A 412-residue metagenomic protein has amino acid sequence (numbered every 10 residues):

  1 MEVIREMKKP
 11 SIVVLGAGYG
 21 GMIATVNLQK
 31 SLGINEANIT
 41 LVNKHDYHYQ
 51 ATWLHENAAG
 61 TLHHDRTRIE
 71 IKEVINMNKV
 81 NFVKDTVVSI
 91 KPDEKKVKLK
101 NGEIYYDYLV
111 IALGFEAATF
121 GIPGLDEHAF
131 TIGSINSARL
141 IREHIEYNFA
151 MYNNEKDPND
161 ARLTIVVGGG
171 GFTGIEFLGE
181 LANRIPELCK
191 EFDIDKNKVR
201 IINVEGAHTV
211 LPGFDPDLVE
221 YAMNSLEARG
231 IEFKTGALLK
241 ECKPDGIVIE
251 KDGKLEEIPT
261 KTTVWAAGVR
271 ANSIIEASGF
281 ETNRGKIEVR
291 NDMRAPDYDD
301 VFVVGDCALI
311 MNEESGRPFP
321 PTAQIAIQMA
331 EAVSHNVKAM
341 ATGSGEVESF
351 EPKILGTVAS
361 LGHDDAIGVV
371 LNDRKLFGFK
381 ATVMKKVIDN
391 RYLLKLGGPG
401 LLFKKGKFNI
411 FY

Functional and structural regions predicted by a protein language model:
E2-N81, I165-V166, I175-G213, V264: Beta1-alpha1 glycine-rich phosphate/pyrophosphate-binding loop at the start of Rossmann-like nucleotide-binding domains
E2-S11, V80-T164, G253, V264: FAD-binding core/adjacent interface of flavoenzyme oxidoreductases
A51-H55, I122-G124, N312-P318: Short acidic, glycine/proline-rich loop/turn micro-motifs
F82-S89, N183-N291: A Rossmann-like FAD-binding core segment of flavoenzymes
E127-N159, G246, E257-Q328, H335: FAD-site-proximal beta/loop scaffold in flavoenzymes
N183-P186, Q324-P352: Internal hydrophobic alpha-helix adjacent to the cofactor/substrate pocket in enzyme cavities
H363-Y412: C-terminal auxiliary extensions adjacent to catalytic cores
